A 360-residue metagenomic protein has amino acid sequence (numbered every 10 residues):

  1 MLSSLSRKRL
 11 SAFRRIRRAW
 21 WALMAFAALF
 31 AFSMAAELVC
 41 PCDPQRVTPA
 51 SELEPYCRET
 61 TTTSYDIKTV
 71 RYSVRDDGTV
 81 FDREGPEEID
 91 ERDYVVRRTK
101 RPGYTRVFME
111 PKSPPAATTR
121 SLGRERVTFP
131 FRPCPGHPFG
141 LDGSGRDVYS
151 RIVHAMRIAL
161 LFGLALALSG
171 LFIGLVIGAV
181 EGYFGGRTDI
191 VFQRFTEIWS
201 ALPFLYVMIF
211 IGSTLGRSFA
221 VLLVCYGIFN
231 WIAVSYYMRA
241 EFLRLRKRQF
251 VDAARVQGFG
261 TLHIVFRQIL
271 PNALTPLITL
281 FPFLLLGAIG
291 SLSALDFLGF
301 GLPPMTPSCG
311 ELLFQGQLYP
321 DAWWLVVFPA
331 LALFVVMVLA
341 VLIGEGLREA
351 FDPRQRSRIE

Functional and structural regions predicted by a protein language model:
M1-L171, L175, Y319-L339, R348-E360: Gly/Trp-centered helix-boundary motif
L141-E360: Alpha-helical transmembrane segments of integral membrane proteins, especially multi-pass inner/plasma-membrane
